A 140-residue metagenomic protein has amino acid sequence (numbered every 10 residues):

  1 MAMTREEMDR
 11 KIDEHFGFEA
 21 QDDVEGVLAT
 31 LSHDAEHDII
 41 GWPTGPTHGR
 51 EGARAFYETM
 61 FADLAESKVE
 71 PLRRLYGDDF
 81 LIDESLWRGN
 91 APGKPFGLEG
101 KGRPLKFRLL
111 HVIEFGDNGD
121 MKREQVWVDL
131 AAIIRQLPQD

Functional and structural regions predicted by a protein language model:
M1-H33, L137-D140: Short, low-complexity N-terminal intrinsically disordered segments enriched in polar/charged residues
A2-E7, D38, R54-D140: A beta-strand edge to alpha-helix "cap/lid" segment located at domain peripheries
I12-E14, G52, Y57: N-terminal leader/targeting signatures
E14-G17, P43, R123: Short, flexible active-site loop motifs that bind/organize anionic cofactors or intermediates
E36-H48, T59-M60: A short gly/proline-enriched turn/hairpin at secondary-structure junctions
P46-R50, R103-P104: Juxtamembrane/interface motifs at transmembrane-helix termini
